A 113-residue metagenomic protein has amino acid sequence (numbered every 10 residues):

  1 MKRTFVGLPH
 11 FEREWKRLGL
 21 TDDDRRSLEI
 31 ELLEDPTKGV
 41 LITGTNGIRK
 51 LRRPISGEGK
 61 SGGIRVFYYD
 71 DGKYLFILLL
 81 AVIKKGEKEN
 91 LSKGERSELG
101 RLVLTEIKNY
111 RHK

Functional and structural regions predicted by a protein language model:
M1, D22, R26-L28, G47 (+4 more regions): Sequence/structural signature of beta-propeller domains
M1-D24: Arg/Lys-rich, positively charged N-terminal/basic patches that mediate binding to nucleic acids
E14, E31, L102, E106: Residues that form generic nucleotide/phosphate-binding pockets
G19-I42: Negatively charged, low-complexity tracts enriched in Asp/Glu with abundant Ser/Thr
G39-I83, E87: Basic/aromatic recognition patch in beta-strand/loop cores that engages polyanionic ligands
D70-K113: Enriched for short, Lys/Arg-rich terminal
